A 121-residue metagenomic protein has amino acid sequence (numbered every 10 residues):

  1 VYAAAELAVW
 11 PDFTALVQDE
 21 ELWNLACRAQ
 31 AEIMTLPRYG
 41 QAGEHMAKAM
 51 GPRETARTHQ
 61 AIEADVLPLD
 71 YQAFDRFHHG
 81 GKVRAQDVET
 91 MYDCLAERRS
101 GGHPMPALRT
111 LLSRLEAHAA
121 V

Functional and structural regions predicted by a protein language model:
V1-V17, E21-M34: Active-site-proximal catalytic alpha-helix in oxidoreductases
N24-V121: NAD(P)-dependent Rossmann-like dehydrogenase/reductase catalytic/cofactor-binding core
